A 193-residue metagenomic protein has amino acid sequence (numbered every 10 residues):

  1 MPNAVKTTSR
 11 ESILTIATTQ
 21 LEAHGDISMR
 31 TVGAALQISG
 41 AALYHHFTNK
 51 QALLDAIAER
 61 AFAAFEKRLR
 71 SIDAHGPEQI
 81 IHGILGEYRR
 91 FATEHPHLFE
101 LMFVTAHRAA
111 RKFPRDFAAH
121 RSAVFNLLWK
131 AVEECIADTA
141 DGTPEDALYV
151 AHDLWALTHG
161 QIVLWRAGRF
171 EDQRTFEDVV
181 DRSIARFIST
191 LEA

Functional and structural regions predicted by a protein language model:
M1-T8: N-terminal intrinsically disordered/low-complexity leader segments
T8-Q20, V32, I57-A61, F65-L69 (+1 more regions): Generic hydrophobic, amphipathic alpha-helix propensity
S12, Q20-A52, A56: Helix-turn-helix
L54-A61, M102, F117: Alpha-helical DNA-contacting segments of helix-turn-helix folds
R70-L98, A123, T143, A147-L154: Hydrophobic alpha-helical connector segments
R90, H97-K130, F170-Q173, E177: Short secondary-structure transition hinges
K112-A137, L148-H152, D178-S189: Amphipathic alpha-helical packing segments from all-alpha helical-bundle domains
E134, W155-Q173, F187-A193: Amphipathic C-terminal alpha-helical segment
